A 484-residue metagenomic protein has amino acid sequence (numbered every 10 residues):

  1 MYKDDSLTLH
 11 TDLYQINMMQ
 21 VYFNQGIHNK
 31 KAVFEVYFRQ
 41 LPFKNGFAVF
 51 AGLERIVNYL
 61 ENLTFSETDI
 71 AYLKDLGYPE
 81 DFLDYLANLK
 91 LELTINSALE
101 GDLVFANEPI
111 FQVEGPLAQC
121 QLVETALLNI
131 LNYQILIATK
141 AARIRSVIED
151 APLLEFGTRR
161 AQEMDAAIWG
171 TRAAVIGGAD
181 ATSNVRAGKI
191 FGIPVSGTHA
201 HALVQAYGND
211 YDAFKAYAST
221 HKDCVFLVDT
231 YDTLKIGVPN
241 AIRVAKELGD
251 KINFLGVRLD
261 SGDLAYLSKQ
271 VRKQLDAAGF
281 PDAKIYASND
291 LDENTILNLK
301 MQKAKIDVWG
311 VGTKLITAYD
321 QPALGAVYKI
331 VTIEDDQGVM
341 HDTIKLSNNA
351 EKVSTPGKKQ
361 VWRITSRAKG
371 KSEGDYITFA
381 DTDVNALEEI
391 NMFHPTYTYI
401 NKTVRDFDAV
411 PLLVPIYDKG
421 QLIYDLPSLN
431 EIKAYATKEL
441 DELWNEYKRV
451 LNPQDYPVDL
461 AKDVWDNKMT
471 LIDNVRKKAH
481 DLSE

Functional and structural regions predicted by a protein language model:
M1-K30, R39, K44-N45, L291-E484: Gly/Ser/Thr/Ala-enriched C-terminal appendages of enzymes
M1-K31, Q40-P42, G77, L83-E92 (+7 more regions): Buried, small/hydrophobic-residue-enriched core segments of structured protein domains
K30-A87: N-terminal, Lys/Arg-enriched amphipathic/low-complexity engagement segments that precede the first folded domain
A71-Y72, T139-R143, G157, K448-D455: Short coil/turn segments at secondary-structure boundaries
D75-L83, E163, E389-Y397: Short, positively charged
I95-G101, F407, P411-L412: Short acidic, Pro/Gly- and aromatic-enriched capping/linker segments at domain boundaries
S196, V257, I285, D307-W309: Hydrophobic residues within beta-strands of alpha/beta enzymes
